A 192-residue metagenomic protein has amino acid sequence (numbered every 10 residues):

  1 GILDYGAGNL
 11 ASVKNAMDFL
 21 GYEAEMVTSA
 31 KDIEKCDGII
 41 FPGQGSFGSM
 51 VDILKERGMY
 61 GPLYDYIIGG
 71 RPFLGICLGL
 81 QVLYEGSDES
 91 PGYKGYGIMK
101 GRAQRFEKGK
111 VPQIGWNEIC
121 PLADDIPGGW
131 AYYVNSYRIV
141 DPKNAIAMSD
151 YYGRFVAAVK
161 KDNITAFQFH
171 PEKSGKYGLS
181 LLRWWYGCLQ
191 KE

Functional and structural regions predicted by a protein language model:
G1-Y22, F169-K173: N-terminal beta1-alpha1 ligand-phosphate binding loop
F19-M26, L54-R57, I114-P121, M148-D150: Short gly/ser/thr-rich secondary-structure transition/capping motifs
E23, G38, P72-L74: Structural signature of beta-strand start/N-cap positions in the alpha/beta core of ABC transporter nucleotide-binding
A24-K35: Short acidic low-complexity segments
E34-G43: Short acidic/histidine-rich motifs immediately flanking catalytic phosphotransfer sites in two-component signaling
G45-Q113: Cysteine-nucleophile active-site neighborhood
E85-G153: Pocket-forming structural segment of enzyme catalytic cores
R138-E192: C-terminal and late-domain segments of enzyme folds
